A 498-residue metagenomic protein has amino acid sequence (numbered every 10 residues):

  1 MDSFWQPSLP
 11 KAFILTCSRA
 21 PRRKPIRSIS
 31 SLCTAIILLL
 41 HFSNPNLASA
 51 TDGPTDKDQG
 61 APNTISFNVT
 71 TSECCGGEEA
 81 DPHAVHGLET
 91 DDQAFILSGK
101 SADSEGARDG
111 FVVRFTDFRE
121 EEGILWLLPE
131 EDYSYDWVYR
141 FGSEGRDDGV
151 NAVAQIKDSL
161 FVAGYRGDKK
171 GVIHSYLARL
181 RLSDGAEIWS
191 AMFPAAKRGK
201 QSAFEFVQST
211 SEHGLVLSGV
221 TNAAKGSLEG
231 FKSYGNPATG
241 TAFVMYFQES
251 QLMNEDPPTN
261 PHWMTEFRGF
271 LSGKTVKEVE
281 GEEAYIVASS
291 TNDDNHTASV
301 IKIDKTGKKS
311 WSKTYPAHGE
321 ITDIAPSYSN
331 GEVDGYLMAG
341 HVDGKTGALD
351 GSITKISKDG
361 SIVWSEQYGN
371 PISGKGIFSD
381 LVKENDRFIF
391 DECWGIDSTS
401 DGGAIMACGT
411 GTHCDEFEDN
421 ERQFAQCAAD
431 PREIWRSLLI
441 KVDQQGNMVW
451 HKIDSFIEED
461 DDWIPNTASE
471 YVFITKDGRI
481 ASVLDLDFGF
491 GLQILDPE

Functional and structural regions predicted by a protein language model:
M1-I26: N-terminal secretory signal peptides that target proteins for export/translocation
P10, S43-N46, A242: Low-complexity, intrinsically disordered short segments enriched for Gly/Pro and polybasic residues
K11, T16, I29, T210-H213 (+1 more regions): Composition-driven detection of intrinsically disordered, low-complexity segments
A12, T16, A20, T34-A35 (+2 more regions): Ala/Thr-enriched low-complexity intrinsically disordered regions
F13, P25-S28, A35-I36, T64: Generic short N-terminal amphipathic or hydrophobic helices
S31-N44: Bacterial N-terminal signal peptides
S49-E498: A sequence-level/structural motif corresponding to short, flexible coil/turn segments enriched in small polar residues
